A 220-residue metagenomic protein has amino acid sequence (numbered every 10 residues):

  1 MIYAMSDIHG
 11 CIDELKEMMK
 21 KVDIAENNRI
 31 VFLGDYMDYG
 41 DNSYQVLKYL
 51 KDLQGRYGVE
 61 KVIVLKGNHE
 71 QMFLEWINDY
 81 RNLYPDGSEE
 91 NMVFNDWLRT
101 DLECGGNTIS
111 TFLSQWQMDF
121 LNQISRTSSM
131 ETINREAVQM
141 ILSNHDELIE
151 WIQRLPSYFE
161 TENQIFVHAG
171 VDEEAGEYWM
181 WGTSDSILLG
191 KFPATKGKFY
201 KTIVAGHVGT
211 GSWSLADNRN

Functional and structural regions predicted by a protein language model:
M1-Y3: Extreme N-terminal starter segment of soluble prokaryotic enzymes
M5, G10-T100: Core catalytic region of metal-dependent phosphoesterases/phosphodiesterases, especially metallo-beta-lactamase-like
Y49, N107-S110: Short, hydrophobic/amphipathic alpha-helical patches that form generic packing surfaces within helical domains
M92, E103, S110, Q115-N220: Acidic, His/Gly-enriched loop-helix segments that form or flank divalent-metal centers in metallo-dependent hydrolases
